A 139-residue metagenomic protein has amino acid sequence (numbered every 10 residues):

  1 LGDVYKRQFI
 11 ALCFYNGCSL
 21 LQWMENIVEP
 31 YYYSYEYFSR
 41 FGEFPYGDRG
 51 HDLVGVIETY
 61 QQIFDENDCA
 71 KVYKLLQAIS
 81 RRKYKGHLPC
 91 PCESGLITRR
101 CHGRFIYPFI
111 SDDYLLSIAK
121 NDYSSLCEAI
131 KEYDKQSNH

Functional and structural regions predicted by a protein language model:
L1-Y5: Short, small-residue-biased leader/transition segments that mark boundaries at the very start of proteins
I10-H139: Acidic/negatively charged segments and metal-coordination signatures
